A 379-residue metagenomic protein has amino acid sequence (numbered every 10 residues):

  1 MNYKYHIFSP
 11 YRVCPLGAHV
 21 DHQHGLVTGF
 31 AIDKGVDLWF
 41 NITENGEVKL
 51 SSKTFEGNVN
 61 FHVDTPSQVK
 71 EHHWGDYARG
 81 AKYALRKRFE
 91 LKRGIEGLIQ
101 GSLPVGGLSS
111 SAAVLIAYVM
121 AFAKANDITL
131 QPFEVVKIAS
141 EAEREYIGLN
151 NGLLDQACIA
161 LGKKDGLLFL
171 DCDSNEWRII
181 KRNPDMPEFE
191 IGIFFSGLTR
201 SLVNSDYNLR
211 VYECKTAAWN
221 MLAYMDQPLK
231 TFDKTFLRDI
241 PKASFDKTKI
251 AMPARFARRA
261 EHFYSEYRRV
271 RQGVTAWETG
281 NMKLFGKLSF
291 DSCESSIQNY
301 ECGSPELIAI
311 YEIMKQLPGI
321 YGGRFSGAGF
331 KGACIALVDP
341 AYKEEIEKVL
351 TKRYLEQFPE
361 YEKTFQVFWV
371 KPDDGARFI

Functional and structural regions predicted by a protein language model:
M1-L16, D37-H73, G166-G322, L337-I379: C-terminal nucleotide
M1-L26, F61-T65, E71-M186, Q316-L317 (+2 more regions): Gly/Ser-rich oxyanion-binding loop with an adjacent helix/lid that shapes the negatively charged ligand pocket
H24-A31, R210-V211: Short Gly/aromatic-enriched secondary-structure transition segments
G29-F30, W39-I42, F89: Short, charge-rich binding segments
A113, A333-V338: FabD-like malonyl-/acyl-CoA
F330: Glycine-rich phosphate-binding loop
